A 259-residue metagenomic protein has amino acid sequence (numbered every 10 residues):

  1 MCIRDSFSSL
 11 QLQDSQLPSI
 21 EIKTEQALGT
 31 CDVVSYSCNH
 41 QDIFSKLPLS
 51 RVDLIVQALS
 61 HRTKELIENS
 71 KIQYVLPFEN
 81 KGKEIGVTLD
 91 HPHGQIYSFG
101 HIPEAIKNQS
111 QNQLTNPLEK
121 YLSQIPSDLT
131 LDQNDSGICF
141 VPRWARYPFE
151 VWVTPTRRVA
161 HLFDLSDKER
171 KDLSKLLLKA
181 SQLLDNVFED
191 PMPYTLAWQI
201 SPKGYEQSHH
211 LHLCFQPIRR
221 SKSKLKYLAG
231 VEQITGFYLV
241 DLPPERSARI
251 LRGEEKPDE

Functional and structural regions predicted by a protein language model:
R4-E259: HIT superfamily nucleotide-processing domains
